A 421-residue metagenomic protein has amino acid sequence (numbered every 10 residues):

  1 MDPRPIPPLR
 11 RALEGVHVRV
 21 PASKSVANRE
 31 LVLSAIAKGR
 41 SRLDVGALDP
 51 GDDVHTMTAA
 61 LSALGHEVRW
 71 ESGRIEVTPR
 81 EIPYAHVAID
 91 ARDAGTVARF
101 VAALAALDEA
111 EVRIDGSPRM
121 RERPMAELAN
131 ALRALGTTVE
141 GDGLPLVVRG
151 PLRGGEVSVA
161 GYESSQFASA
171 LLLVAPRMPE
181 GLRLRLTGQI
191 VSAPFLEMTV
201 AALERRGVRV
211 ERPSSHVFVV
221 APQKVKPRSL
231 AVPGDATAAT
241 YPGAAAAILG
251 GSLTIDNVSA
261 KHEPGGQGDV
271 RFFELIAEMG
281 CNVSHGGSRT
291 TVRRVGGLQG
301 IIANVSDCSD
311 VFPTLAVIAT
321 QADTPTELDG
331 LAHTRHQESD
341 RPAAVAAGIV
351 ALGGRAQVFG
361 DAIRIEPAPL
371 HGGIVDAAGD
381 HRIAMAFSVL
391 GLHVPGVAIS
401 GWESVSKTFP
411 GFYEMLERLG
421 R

Functional and structural regions predicted by a protein language model:
M1-R421: Short, structured segments at the rim of ligand-binding sites
